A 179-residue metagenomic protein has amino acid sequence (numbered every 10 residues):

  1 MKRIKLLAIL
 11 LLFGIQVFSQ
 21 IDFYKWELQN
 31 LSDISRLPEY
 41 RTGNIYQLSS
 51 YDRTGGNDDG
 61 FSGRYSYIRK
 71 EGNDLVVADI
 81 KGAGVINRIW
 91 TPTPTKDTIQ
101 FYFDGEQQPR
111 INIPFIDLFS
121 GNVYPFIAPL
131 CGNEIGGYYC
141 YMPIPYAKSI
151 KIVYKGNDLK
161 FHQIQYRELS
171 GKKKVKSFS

Functional and structural regions predicted by a protein language model:
M1-Q20: Bacterial Sec-dependent N-terminal signal peptides
Q20-S179: Beta-strand-centric surfaces of beta-sandwich/beta-rich domains
